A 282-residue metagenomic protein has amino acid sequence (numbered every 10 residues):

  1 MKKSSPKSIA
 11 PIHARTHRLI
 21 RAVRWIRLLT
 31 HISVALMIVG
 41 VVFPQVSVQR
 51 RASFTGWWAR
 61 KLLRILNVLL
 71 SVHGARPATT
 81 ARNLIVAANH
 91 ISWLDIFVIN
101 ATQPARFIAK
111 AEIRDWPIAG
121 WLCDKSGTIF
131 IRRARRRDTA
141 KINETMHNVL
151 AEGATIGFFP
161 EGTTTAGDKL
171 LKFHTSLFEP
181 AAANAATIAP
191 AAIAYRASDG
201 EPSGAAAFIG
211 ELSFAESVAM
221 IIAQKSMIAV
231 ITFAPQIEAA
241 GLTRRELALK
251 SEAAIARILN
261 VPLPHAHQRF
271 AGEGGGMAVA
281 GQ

Functional and structural regions predicted by a protein language model:
M1-P6: Long amphipathic alpha-helical segments
K7-S71, W121-S126, Q224: A transmembrane-helix-recognition feature enriched in membrane-embedded lipid enzymes and envelope glyco-/phospholipid
G40-A101, A109, W121, I258 (+1 more regions): N-terminal signal-anchor transmembrane helix
N83-I85, T128, T155-F159, T187: Residue-level preference for the first positions of well-ordered beta-strands
I91-T145, L150, A154: Membrane-embedded segments
K110, I131-R133, F159, A191-A194: Generic beta-sheet signal
I118-G120, R135, D168-K250, V261-E273: A cross-family acyltransferase "interaction/gating" segment
T139, M146-F173, F178: Soluble extracytoplasmic domains of inner/organellar membrane proteins
